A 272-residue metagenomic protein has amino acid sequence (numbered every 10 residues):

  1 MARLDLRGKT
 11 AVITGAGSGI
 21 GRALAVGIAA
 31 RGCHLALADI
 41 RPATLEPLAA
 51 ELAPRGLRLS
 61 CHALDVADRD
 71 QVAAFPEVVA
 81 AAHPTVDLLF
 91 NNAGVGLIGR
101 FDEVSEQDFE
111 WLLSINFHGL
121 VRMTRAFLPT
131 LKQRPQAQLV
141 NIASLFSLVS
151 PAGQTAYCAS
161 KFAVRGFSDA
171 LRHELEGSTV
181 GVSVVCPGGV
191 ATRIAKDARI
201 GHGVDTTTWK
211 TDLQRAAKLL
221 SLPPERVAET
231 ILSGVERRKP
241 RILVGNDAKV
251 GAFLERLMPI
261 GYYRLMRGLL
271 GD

Functional and structural regions predicted by a protein language model:
T10, G17-S18: Conserved glycine-rich cofactor-binding loop
P42-A43, H62-A74, E106: The beta1-alpha1 cofactor-binding region of Rossmann-like NAD(H)/NADP(H)-dependent oxidoreductases
R100-F101, S105-E110: Substrate-binding pocket helix/loop in short-chain dehydrogenase/reductase
F101-D102, V149-A156: Active-site loop immediately N-terminal to the catalytic Tyr-X3-Lys motif of short-chain dehydrogenase/reductase
T124, S160: Active-site helix of classical SDR
S144: Residue(s) in the substrate-gating loop at a strand-loop-helix junction that position the organic substrate next
G177-L243: SDR active-site lid
